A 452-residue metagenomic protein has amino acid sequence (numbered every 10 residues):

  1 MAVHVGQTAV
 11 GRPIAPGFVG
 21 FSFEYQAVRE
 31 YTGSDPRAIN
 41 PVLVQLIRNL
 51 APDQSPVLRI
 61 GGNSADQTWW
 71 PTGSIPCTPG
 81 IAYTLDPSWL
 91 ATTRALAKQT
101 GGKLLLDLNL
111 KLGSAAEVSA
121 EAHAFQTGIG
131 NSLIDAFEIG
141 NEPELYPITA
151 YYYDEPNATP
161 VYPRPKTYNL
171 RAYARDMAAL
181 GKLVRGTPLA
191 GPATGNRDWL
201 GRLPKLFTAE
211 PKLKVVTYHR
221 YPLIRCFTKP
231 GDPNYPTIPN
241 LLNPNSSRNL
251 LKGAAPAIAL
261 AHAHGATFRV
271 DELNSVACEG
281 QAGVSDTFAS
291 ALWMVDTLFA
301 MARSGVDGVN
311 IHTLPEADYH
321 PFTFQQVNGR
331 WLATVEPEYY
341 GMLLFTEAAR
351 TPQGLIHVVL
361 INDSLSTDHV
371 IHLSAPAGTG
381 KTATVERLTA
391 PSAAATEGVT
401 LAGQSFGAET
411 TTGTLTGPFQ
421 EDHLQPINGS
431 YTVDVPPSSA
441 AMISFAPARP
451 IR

Functional and structural regions predicted by a protein language model:
M1-G201, F207-V215, I258-R269, G283 (+1 more regions): Non-catalytic accessory regions flanking glycosidase/transglycosidase catalytic cores in CAZymes
T217-P222: Long, well-ordered, tryptophan-enriched scaffold segments
L223-V276: Glycoside hydrolase catalytic-domain groove-lining segments
E279: Non-catalytic carbohydrate-binding regions of carbohydrate-active enzymes
